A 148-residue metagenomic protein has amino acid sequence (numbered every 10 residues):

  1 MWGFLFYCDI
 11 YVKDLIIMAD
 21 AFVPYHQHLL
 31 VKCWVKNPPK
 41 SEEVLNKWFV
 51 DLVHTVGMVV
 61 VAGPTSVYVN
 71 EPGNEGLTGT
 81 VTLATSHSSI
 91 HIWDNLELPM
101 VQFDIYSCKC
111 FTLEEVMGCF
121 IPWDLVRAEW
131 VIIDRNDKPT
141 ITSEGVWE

Functional and structural regions predicted by a protein language model:
L15-E148: Polybasic/polar functional segments that serve as interface/processing modules
